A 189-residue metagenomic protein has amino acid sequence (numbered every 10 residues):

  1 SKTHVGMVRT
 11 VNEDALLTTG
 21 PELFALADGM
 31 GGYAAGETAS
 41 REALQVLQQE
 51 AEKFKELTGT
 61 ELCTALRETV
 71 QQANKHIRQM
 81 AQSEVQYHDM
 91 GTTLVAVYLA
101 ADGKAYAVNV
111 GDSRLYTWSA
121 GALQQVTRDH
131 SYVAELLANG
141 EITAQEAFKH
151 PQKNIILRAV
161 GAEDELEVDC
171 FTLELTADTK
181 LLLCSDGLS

Functional and structural regions predicted by a protein language model:
S1-S189: PP2C/PPM-type serine/threonine phosphatase catalytic domain
